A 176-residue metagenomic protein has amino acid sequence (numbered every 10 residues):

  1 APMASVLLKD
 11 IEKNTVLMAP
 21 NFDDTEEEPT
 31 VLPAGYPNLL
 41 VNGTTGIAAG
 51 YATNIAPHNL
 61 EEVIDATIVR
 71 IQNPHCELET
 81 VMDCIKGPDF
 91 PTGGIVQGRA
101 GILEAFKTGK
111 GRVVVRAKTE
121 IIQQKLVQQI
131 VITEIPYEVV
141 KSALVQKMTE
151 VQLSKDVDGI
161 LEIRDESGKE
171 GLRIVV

Functional and structural regions predicted by a protein language model:
V6, N14-N42, I47-V176: Intrinsically disordered, low-complexity regulatory segments
